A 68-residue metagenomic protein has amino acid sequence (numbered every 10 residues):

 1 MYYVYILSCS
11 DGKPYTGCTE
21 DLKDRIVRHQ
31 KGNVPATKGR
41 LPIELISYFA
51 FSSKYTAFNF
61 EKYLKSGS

Functional and structural regions predicted by a protein language model:
M1-S68: Structure-specific nucleic-acid interaction/processing domains
